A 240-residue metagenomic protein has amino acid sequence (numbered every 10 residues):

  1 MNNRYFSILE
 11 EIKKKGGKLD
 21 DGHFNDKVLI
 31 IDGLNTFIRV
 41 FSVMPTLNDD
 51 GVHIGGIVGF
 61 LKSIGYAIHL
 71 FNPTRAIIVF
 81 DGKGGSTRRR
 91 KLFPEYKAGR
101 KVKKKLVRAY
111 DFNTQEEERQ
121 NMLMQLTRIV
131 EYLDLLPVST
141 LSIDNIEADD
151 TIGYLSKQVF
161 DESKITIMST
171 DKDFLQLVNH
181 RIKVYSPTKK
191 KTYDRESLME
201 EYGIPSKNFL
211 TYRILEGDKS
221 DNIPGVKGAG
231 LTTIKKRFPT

Functional and structural regions predicted by a protein language model:
N2-K15, L19-K164, F174-K191: Noncatalytic, basic helical substrate-engagement surface that gates or grips nucleic-acid strands
F93-Y96, L198, I223: Short clusters of hydrophobic/aromatic residues that line enzyme substrate/ligand-binding pockets
S139, G203-P205: Short coil/loop linkers at secondary-structure junctions
I167: Conserved SAM-binding loop
T192-E201: Short, charged, surface-exposed secondary-structure boundary motifs
P205-N208, L215-T240: Accessory alpha-helical DNA-binding modules that contact the DNA backbone or grooves
